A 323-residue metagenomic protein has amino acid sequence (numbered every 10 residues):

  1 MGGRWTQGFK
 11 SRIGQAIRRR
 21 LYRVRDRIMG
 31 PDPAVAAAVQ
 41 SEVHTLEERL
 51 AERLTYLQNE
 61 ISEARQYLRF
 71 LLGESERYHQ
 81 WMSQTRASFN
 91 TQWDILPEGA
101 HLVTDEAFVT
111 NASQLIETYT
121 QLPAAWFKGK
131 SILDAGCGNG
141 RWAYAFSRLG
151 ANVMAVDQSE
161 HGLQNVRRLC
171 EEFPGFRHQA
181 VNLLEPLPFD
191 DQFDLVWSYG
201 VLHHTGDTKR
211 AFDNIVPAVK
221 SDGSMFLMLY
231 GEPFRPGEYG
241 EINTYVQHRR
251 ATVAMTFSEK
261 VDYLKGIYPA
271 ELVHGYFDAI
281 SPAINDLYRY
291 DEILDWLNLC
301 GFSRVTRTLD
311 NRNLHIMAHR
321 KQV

Functional and structural regions predicted by a protein language model:
M1-E74: Boundary detector for helix-to-coil junctions that initiate low-complexity/charged tails
S41-P188, L309-I316, Q322: Conserved N-terminal segment of class I S-adenosyl-L-methionine
L187-L195: A short acidic, Gly/Pro-enriched loop at the edge of an enzyme's catalytic core that lines a small-molecule cofactor
L195-G206: A short SAM/SAH-binding and catalytic strip from SAM-dependent methyltransferases
K209-S221: A short glycine-rich, Lys/Arg-flanked "PGG" loop and its adjoining helix->strand segment in the class I
S224-E259: Conserved class I S-adenosyl-L-methionine
G266-N285: Short, glycine-/aromatic-enriched active-site segment of Class I SAM-dependent methyltransferases
A283-C300: Short alpha-helix
